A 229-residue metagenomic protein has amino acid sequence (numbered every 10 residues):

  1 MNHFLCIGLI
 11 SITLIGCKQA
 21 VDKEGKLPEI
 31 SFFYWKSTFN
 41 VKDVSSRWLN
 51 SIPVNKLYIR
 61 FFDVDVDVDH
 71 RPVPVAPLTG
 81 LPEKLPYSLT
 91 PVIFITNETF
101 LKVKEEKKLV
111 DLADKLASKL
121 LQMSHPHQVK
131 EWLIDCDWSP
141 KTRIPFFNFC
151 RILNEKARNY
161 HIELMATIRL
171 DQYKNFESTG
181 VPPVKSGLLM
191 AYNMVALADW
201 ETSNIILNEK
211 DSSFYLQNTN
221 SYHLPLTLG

Functional and structural regions predicted by a protein language model:
L14-G16: C-terminal motif of bacterial Sec signal peptides marking the signal peptidase cleavage site
K18-L49, R60: Boundary/entry segment of secreted carbohydrate-active catalytic domains
I30-Y34, N55-I59, Y87-I93, W132 (+3 more regions): Hydrophobic faces of well-ordered beta-strands that scaffold small-molecule active sites in alpha/beta enzyme cores
W35-S37, F62-V64, F94-E98, D137-K141 (+2 more regions): Active-site beta-loop-alpha junctions enriched in small/polar residues
T38-N50, L109-S124, Q172-E177: Short, acidic/polar
K42-V66, Q122-V129: Catalytic domains of carbohydrate-active enzymes, especially glycoside hydrolases
P74-S139: Substrate-binding cleft of extracellular glycoside hydrolase catalytic domains
R151-G229: Substrate-binding surface in catalytic domains of secreted glycosidases
